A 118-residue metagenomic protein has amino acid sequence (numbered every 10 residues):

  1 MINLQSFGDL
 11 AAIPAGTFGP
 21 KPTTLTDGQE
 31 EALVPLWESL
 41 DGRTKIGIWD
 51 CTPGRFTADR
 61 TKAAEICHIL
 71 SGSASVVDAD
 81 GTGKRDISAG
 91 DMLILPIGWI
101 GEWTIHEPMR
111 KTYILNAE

Functional and structural regions predicted by a protein language model:
M1-R43: A short, N-terminal "cap"/entry segment at the start of jelly-roll beta-barrel domains of the cupin/DSBH fold
K45-T61, P96-I97: Conserved short histidine dyad/triad with adjacent acidic residue
C51, T61-V76: Short, conserved beta-strand element in jelly-roll/cupin
A58, V76, K111-Y113: Short hydrophobic/aromatic-rich beta-strand segments that constitute the beta-sheet cores of beta-sandwich/beta-barrel
G81-I97: Short acidic-glycine-tyrosine-enriched beta hairpin
G101-I105: Short, exposed beta-strand-loop hairpins at the edges of beta-sheets in extracellular/periplasmic proteins
E107-E118: A short hydrophobic beta-strand segment most commonly corresponding to one strand of the jelly-roll/cupin
